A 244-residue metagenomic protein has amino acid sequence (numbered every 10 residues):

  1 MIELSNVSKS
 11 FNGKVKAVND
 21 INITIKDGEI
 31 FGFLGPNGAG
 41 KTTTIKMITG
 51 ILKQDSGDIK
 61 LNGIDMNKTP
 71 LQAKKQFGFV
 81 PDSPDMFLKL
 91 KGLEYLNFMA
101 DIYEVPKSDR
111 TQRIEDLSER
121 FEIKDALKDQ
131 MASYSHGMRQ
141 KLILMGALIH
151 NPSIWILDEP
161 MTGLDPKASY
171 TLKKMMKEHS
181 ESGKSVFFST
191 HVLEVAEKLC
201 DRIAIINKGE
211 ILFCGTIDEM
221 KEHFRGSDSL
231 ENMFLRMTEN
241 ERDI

Functional and structural regions predicted by a protein language model:
M1-D20, D27, P70: A short, flexible loop at the N-terminus of ABC-type nucleotide-binding domains that lies
G57-K68, Q72-A73, F77: Conserved ABC transporter NBD signature motif
N97, D101, S108-A126: Conserved ABC ATPase "signature" region
W155-E159: Catalytic Walker B motif of ABC-type/P-loop ATPase nucleotide-binding domains
S169-S182: Helical segment within the ABC ATPase nucleotide-binding domain
C214-G215: ABC ATPase "signature
